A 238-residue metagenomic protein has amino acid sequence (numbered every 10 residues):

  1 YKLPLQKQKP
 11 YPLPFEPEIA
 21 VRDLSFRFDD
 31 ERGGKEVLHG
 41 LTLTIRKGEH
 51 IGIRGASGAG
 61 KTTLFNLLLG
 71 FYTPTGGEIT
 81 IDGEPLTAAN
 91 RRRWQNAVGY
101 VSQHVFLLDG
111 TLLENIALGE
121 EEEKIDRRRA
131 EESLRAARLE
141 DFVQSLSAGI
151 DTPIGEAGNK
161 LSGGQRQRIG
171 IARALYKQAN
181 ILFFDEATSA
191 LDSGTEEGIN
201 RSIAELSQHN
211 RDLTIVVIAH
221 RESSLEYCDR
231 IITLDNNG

Functional and structural regions predicted by a protein language model:
Y1-R32, T73-G76, T80, I125-S133 (+1 more regions): ABC transporter TMD-NBD coupling linker
E18-A20, G33-H39, G52: Conserved beta-strand immediately N-terminal to the Walker
R27, R32, V105-P153, N180: Conserved "ABC signature" C-loop
R54-A56: The feature captures the beta-strand-to-loop junction immediately N-terminal to the Walker
T63, N96-G99, H104, N115 (+2 more regions): ABC-family ATPase nucleotide-binding domain "signature/switch" substructure
L69: Helix-to-loop junction immediately C-terminal to a conserved catalytic motif
G77-E84, W94: Conserved ABC transporter NBD signature motif
